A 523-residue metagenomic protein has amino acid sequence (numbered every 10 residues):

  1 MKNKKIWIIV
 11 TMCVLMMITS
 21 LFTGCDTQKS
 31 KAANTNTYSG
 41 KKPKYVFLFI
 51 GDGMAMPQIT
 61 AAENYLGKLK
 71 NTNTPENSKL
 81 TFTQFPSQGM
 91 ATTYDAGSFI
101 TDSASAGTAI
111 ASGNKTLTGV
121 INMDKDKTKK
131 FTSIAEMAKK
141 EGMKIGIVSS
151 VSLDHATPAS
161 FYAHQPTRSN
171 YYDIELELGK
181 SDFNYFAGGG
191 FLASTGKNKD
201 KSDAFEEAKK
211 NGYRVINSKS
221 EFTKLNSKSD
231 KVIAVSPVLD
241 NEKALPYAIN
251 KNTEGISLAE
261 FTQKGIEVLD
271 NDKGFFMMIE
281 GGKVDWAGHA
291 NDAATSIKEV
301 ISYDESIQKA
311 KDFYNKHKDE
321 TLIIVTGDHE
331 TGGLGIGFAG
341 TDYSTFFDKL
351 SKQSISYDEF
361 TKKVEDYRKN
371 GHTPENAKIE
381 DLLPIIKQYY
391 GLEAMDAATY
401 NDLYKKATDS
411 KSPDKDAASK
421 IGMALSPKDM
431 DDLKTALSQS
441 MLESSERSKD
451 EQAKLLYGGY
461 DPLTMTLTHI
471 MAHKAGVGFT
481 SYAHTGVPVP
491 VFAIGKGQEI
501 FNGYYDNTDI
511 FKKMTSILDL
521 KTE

Functional and structural regions predicted by a protein language model:
M1-I6, I307: Positively charged n-region of N-terminal signal peptides that target proteins for export
K5-D26: Sec-dependent N-terminal signal peptides of Gram-positive bacterial secreted proteins and lipoproteins
F22-A32, A55: Bacterial lipoprotein signal-peptidase II cleavage site
S30-K42: N-terminal low-complexity, Pro/Thr/Ser-rich intrinsically disordered segments that act as propeptides or flexible
K41-G53, P57-Q58, E63, K127-E141: Active-site-adjacent structural elements in enzyme catalytic domains
P43-Y45, M54-I59, E63-T108, P158-E523: A post-motif C-terminal structural segment
G107-T108, S112-E177, D182, G190: Extracytoplasmic mature domains of secreted/periplasmic and thylakoid-lumen proteins
